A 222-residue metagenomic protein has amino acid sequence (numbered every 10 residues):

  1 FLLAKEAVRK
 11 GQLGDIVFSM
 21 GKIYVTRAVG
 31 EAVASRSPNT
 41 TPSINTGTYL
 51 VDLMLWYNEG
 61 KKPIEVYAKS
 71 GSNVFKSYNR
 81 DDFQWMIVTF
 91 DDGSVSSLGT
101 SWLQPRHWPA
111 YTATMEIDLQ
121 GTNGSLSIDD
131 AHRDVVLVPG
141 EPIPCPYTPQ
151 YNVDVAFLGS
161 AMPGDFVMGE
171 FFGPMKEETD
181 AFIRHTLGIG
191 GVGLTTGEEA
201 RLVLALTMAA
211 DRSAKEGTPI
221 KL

Functional and structural regions predicted by a protein language model:
F1-D81, G217: Predominantly a Rossmann-like dinucleotide-binding segment in NAD(P)-dependent oxidoreductases
D15, S97, S127-I128, P144-P146 (+1 more regions): A sequence-level detector of short linear motifs
M20-K22, I117, D134-G159: Mobile, glycine-enriched helix-loop/loop "lid" segments at the mouths of ligand-binding/catalytic clefts that gate
R36, E116-D118, T148-P149, S213-L222: Juxtamembrane/interface motifs at transmembrane-helix termini
P38-I44, G164-G173: A short glycine-threonine-serine/GTX helix/turn-capping micro-motif
I44-N45, I117, G173, E198-L202: A generic "alpha-helical surface" signal
N45, V51-L137, K176-G190, A209: Contiguous beta-strand/loop segments that form the cofactor/metal-binding neighborhood of enzyme cores
L137, P142, M168-G169, E177-L222: C-terminal helix-rich "cap/oligomerization" subdomain common to oxidoreductases
